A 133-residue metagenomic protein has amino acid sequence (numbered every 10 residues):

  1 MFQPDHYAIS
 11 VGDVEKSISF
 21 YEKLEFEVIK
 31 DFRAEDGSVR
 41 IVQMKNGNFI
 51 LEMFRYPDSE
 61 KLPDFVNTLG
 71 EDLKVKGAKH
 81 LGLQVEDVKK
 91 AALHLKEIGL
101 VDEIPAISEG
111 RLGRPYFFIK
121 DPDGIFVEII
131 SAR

Functional and structural regions predicted by a protein language model:
M1-P4, E27-G82, A92-K120, A132-R133: Vicinal oxygen chelate
A8-S10, G82-Q84: Short hydrophobic/aromatic beta-strand micro-patches that form the beta-sheet surface supporting nucleotide- or nucleic
S17-E22, L95, G124: Conserved active-site tyrosine of GNAT-family acetyltransferases
E128-I129: Short glycine-/small-residue motifs
